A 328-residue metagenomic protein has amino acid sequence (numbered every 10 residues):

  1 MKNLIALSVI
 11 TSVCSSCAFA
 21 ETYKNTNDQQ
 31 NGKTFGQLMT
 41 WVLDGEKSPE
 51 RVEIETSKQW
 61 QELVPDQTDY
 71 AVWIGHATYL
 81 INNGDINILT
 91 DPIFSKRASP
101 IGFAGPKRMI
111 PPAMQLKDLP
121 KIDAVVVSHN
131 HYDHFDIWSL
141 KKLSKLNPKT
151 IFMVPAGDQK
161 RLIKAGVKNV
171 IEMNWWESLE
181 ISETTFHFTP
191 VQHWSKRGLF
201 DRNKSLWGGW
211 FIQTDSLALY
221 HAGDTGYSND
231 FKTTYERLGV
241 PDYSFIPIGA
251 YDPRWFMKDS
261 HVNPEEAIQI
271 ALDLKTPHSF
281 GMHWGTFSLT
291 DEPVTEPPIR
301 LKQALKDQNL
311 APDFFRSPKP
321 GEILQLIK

Functional and structural regions predicted by a protein language model:
L4-V13: Sec-dependent N-terminal signal peptides
C17-K107, P112-D118, Q213-H221, D242-G249: Metallo-beta-lactamase
F19-T26, L119, A124, H131 (+4 more regions): Cap/insert and terminal regions of metallo-dependent hydrolase folds
Q30, F103-V154, N169, G239-F245: Active-site metal-binding motif and surrounding structural segment of the metallo-beta-lactamase
K47-D66, P155-L217, R300-E322, L326-I327: Metallo-beta-lactamase
L80-N82, E180-D242, K258, V262-E266: Catalytic core of the metallo-beta-lactamase
A113-P120, L179-S182, T234-R237, I327: Short amphipathic alpha-helix with an adjacent loop that forms part of the alpha/beta core around
W138-L143, A165-G166, D230-T234: A short acidic, amphipathic alpha-helical/loop segment
